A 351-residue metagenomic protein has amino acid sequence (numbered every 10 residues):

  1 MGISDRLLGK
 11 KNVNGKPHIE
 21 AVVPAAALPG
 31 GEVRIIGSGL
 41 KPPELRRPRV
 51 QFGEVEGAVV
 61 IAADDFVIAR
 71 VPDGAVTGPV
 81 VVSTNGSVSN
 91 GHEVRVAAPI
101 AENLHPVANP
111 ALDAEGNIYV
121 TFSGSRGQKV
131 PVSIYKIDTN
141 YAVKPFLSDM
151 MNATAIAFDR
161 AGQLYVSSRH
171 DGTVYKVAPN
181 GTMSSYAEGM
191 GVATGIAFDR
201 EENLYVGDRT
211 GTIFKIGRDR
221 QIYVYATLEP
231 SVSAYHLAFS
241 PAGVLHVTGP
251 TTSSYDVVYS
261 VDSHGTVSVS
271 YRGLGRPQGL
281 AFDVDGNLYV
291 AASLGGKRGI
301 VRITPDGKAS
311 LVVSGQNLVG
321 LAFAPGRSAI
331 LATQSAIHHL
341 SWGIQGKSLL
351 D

Functional and structural regions predicted by a protein language model:
M1-Y119, P131: Ser/Thr/Pro-rich low-complexity tracts
K41, G124-Q128, D171-G172, G211-T212 (+3 more regions): Short glycine/acidic-enriched loop and turn motifs that connect beta-strands
P99-H105, P145-M150, S185-M190, Y225-P230 (+2 more regions): Surface loop/turn motifs at the tips and blade-to-blade linkers of beta-strand repeat domains
P106, V130, D149-N152, H170 (+7 more regions): Beta-rich catalytic cores
L112-E115, F158-A161, F198-E201, F239-A242 (+2 more regions): Residue-level detector of Asp-centered blade-edge/turn motifs that repeat once per structural unit in beta-propeller
N117-T121, Q163-V166, N203-Y205, V244-T248 (+2 more regions): Conserved beta-propeller blade signature
S314-D351: Blade-level signature of beta-propeller repeat domains, shared across WD40, Kelch, NHL, RCC1 and BNR/Asp-box propellers
